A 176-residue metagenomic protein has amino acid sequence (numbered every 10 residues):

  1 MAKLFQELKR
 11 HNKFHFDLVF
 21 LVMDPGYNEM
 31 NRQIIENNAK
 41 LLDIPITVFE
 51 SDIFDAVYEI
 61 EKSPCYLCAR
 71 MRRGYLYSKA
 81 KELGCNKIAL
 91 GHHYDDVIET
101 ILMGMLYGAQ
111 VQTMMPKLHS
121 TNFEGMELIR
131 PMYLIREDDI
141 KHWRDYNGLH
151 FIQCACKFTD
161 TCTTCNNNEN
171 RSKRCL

Functional and structural regions predicted by a protein language model:
M1-M103, Y107-V111, M115, D138-H142 (+1 more regions): ATP-dependent adenylation/nucleotidyltransferase module used to activate substrates
V97-L176: Catalytic subdomain that performs nucleotidyl-dependent activation
